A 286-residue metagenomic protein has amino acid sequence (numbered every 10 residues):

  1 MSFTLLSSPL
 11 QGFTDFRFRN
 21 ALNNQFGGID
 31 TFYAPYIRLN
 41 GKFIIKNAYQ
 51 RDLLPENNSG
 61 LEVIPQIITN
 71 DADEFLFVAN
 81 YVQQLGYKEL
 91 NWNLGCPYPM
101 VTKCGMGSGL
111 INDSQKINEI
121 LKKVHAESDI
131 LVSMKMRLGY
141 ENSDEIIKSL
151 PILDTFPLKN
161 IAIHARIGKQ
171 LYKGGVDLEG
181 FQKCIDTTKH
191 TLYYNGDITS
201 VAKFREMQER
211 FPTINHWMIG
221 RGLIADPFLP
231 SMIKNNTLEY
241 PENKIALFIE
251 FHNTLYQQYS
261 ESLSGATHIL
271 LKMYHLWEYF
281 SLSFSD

Functional and structural regions predicted by a protein language model:
M1-D286: Flavin-dependent oxidoreductase catalytic cores
